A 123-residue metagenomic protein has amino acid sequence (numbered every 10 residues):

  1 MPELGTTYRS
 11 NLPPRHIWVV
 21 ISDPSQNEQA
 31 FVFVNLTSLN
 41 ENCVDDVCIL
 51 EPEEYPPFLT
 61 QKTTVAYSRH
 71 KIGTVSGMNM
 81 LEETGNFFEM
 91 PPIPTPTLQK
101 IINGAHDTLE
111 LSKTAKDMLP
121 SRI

Functional and structural regions predicted by a protein language model:
R9, H16-P57: Compact nucleic-acid interaction/catalytic patches
Y55-I123: C-terminal terminal-subdomain/extension
